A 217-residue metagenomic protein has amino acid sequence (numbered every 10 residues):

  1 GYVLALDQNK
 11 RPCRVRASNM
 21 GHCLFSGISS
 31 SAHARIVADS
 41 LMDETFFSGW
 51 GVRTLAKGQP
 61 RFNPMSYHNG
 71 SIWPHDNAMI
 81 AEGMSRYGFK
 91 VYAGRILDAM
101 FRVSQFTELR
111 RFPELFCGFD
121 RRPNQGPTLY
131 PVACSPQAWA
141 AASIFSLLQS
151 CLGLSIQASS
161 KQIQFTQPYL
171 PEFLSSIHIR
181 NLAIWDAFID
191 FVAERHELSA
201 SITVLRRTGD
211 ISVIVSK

Functional and structural regions predicted by a protein language model:
G1-I72, Q105-T128, S146, L152 (+4 more regions): Extended glycan-interaction surfaces of carbohydrate-active proteins
R14-S18, H68-M79, S85, S135-A142: Aromatic- and histidine-enriched alpha-helix N-cap/loop-to-helix transition segments that scaffold the rims
G27-S40, M84-L97, S155-S159: Structural helix-adjacent loops and short alpha-helical linkers that scaffold large soluble proteins
I36, S40, M79, G83 (+2 more regions): Generic recognition of well-ordered alpha-helical segments
N63, N77-E82, T128-V132: Glycine- and acidic
S71-T107: Extended amphipathic alpha-helical segments enriched in small hydrophobics
S85-R95, S160, Q164-K217: Beta-rich accessory regions
Y130-H178: Catalytic cores of secreted or luminal carbohydrate-active enzymes
